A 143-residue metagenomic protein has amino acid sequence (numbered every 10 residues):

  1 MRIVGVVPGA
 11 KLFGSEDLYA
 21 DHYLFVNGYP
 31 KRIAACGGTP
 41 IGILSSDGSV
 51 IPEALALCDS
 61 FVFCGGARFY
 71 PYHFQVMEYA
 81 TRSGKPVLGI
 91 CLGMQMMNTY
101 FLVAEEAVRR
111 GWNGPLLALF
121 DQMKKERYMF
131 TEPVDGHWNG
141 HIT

Functional and structural regions predicted by a protein language model:
M1-L92, N98-V103, R109-T143: N-terminal beta1-alpha1 cap of cysteine-dependent amidohydrolase-like domains
